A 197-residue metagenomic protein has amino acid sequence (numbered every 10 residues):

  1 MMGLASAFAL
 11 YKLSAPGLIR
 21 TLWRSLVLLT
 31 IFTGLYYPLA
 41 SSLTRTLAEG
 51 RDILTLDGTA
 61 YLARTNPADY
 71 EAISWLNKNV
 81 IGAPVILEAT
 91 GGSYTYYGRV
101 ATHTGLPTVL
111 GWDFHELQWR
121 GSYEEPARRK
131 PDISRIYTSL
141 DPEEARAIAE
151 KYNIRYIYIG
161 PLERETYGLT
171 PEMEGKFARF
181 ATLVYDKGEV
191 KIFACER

Functional and structural regions predicted by a protein language model:
M1-M2, M173: Detector for methionine-enriched segments
M2-L13, I31: Transmembrane alpha-helical segments
L13-S42: Signature aromatic-anchored transmembrane alpha helix within multi-pass, membrane-resident enzymes that catalyze glycan
S25, P38-R197: Extracytoplasmic
